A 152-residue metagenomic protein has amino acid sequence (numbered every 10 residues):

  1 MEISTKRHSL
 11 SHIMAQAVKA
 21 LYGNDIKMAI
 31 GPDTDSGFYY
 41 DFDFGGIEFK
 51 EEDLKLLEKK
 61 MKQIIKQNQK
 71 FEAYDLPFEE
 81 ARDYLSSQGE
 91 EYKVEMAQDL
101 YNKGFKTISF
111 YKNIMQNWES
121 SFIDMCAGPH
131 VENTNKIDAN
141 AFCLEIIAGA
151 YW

Functional and structural regions predicted by a protein language model:
M1-T5, A17, I26-T34, Y39-W152: Auxiliary tRNA-acceptor-end handling modules of aminoacyl-tRNA synthetases
L10-G23: Short amphipathic alpha-helix segments
